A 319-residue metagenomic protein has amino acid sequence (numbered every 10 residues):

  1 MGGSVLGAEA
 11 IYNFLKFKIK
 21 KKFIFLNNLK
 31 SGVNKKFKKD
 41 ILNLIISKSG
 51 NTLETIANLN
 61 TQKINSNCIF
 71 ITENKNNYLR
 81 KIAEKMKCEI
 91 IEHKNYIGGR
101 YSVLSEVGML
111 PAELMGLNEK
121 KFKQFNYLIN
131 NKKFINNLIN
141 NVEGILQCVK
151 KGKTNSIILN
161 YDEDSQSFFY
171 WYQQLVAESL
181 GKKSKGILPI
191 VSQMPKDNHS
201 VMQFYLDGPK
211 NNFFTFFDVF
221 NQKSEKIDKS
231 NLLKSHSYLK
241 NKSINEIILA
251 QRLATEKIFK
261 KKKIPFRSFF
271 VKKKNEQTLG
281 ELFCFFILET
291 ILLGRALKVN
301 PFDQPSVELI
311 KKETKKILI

Functional and structural regions predicted by a protein language model:
M1-K133, K312: Glycine-rich phosphate-binding loops that contact phosphosugars or nucleotide phosphates
S4-L6, S31-V33, N51-L53, N76-L79 (+5 more regions): Flexible loop/turn segments at secondary-structure boundaries
Y12, K21, L117-K120, N131-I258: Acidic catalytic cores of enzymes that act on phosphate-bearing nucleotides/polynucleotides
N43-I45, F70, I158, F214-D218 (+1 more regions): Structural beta-sheet core signal
K48-T52, I69, E73, Y96-R100 (+10 more regions): Hydrophobic alpha-helical scaffolding
K120-F122, N136, S184-V191, K262-F269 (+2 more regions): Flexible, glycine/charged-enriched surface loops at secondary-structure junctions
F259-K261, Q277-L292: Short glycine/proline-rich, acidic loop/turn segments that cap or connect secondary-structure elements
V299-I319: C-terminal amphipathic alpha-helical interaction region
